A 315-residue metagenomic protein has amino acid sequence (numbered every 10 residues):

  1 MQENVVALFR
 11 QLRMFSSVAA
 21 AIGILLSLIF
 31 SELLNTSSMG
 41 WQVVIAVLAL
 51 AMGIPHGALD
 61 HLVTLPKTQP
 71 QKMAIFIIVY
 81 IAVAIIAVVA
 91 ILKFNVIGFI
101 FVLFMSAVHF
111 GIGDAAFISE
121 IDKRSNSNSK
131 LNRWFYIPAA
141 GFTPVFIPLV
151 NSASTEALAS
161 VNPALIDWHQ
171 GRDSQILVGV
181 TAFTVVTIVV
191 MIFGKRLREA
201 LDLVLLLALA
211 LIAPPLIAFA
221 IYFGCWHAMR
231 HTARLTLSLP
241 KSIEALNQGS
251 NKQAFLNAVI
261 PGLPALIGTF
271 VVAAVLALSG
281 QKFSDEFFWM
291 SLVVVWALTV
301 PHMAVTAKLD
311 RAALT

Functional and structural regions predicted by a protein language model:
M1-A21, L131-N132, V259: N-terminal membrane topogenic signal
E3-N4, P55-P66, F110-D122, V185-K195 (+2 more regions): C-terminal ends of transmembrane helices
G23-L28, V79-V88, A182-T187, A200-L209: Hydrophobic, membrane-inserted alpha-helices
L26-W41, S279-F283: Short, hydrophobic transmembrane alpha-helix segments
L50-P55, L103-A116, C225-L235, W296-P301: Alpha-helical transmembrane segments and their membrane-interface exit regions
P66-Q71, I78, I85-I147: Membrane-interface helix-loop-helix junctions at boundaries between adjacent transmembrane segments
G113-S119, A213, Y222-K252, V259: Predominantly late transmembrane helices and immediately cytosolic-facing juxtamembrane segments
E120-V190: Long hydrophobic alpha-helical segments that form multi-pass transmembrane helix bundles in integral membrane proteins
